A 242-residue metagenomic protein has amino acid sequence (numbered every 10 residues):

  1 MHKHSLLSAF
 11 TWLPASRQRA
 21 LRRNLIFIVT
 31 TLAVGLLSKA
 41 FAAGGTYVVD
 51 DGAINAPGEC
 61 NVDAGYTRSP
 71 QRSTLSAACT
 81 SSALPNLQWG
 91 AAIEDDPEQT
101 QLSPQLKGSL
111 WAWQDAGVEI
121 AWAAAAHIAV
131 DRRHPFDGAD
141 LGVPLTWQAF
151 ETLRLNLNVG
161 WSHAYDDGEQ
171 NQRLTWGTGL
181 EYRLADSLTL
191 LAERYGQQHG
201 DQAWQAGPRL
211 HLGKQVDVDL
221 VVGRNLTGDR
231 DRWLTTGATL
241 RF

Functional and structural regions predicted by a protein language model:
M1-Y47: Cleavable N-terminal export/targeting peptides
F41-F242: Transmembrane beta-barrel domains of Gram-negative outer membranes and organellar outer membranes
